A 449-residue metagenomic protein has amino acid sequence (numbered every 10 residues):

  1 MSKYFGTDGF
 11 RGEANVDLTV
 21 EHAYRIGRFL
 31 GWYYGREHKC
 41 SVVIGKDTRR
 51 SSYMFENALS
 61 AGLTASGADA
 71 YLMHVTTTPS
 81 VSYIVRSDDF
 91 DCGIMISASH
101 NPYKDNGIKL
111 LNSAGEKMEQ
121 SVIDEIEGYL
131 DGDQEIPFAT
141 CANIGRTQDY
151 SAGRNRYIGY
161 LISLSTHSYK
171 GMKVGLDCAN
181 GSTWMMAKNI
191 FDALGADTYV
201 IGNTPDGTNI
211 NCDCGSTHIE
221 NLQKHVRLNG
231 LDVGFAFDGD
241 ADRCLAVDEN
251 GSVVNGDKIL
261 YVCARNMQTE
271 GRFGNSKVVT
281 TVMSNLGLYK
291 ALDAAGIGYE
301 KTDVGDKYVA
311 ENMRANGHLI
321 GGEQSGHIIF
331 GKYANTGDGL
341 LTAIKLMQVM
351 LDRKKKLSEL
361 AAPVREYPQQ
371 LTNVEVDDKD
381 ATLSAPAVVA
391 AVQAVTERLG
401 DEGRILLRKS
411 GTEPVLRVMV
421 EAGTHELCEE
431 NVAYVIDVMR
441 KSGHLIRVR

Functional and structural regions predicted by a protein language model:
M1-A61, A65-S66, G145-V174, A381: An N-terminal, well-structured beta->alpha segment
F5-G6, I44, A70-H74, M95-I96 (+7 more regions): General beta-strand structural signal in soluble alpha/beta enzymes
D8, I44, V81, I94 (+11 more regions): Buried hydrophobic positions in well-ordered alpha/beta secondary-structure cores of metabolic enzymes
E13, N106-N229: Gly/Ser/Thr-enriched, mixed-charge loops and adjacent short helices that form phosphate/oxyanion-binding elements
C40-D105, N189-V247: N-terminal small/polar loop signature for handling phosphorylated ligands or for N-terminal nucleophile
G45-D47, L176-C178, D248, K332 (+1 more regions): Short glycine-centered, acidic/aromatic-flanked micro-motifs in structured strand/loop junctions that mark active-site
E125-I158, S163, N250-G321, I329-F330: Proline/glycine-rich low-complexity loops and linkers
V233, E270-R449: Phosphate-binding and adjacent anionic-ligand microenvironments
